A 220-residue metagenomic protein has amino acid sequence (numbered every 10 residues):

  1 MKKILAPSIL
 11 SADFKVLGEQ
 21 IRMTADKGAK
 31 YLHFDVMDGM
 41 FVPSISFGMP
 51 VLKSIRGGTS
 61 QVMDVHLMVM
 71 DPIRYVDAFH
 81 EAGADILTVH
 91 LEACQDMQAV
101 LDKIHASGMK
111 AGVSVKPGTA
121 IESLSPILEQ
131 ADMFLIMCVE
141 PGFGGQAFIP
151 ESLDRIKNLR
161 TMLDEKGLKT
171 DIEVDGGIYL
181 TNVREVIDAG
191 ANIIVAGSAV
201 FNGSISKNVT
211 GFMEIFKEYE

Functional and structural regions predicted by a protein language model:
M1-T88, C94-D96, K103, K110-A111 (+7 more regions): Conserved N-terminal beta1-alpha1 strand-loop-helix module at the mouth
K15-E19, L163-G167, I172-E173, V186: Non-catalytic terminal and connector segments of soluble metabolic enzymes
A84-E92, I187-V195: Short, electropositive alpha-helical surface patch
H90-E92, K116, M137-E140, G197-S198: Short beta->alpha connector loops at strand-helix junctions that form conserved, small/polar/Pro-enriched
I104-A106, L168: Structural preference for solvent-exposed beta-strand-turn elements and adjacent flexible terminal/loop segments within
I172-G177, V195-A199: Glycine-rich beta-strand-to-loop/alpha-helix junction loops that act as flexible
G177-A189: Acidic, divalent-metal-coordinating active-site segment for phosphoryl/phosphodiester hydrolysis, typified by short
